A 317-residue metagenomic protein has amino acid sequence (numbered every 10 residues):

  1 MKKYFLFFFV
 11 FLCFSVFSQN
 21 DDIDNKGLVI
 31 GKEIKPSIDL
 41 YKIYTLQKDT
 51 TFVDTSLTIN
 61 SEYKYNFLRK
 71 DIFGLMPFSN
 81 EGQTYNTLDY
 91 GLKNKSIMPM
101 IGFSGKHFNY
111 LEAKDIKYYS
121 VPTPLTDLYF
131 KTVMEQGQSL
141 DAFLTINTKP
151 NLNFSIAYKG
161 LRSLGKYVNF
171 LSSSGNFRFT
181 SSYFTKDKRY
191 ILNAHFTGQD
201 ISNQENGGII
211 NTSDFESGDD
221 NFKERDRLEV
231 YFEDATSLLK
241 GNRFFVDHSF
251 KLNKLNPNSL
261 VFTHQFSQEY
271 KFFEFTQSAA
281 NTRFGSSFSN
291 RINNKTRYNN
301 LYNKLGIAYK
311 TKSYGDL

Functional and structural regions predicted by a protein language model:
M1-D24, L260: Bacterial Sec-dependent N-terminal signal peptides
D71-M76, P99-I101, L164-N176, T180-N242: Outer-membrane beta-barrel translocator/channel fold
I116-T123, P150-N151, K186-R189, N253-V261 (+1 more regions): Short loop/turn motifs that connect adjacent beta-strands in outer-membrane beta-barrel proteins
Y118-P124, S155-R162, E216-V230, T282-F288: Flexible, solvent-exposed coil segments and beta strand-coil junctions, predominantly the extracellular/periplasmic
Y119-T126, F130-F177, D187-Y190: Outer-membrane beta-barrel translocator/receptor signature
L128-T132, Y158-G160, A194-G198, F262-Y270 (+1 more regions): Transmembrane beta-barrel strands of outer-membrane/channel proteins
A142-I146, I156, F179-Y183, V246-L252 (+1 more regions): Residues on the lipid-exposed face of transmembrane beta-strands in outer-membrane beta-barrel proteins
D226-L317: Face-selective signature of the C-terminal outer-membrane beta-barrel domain
